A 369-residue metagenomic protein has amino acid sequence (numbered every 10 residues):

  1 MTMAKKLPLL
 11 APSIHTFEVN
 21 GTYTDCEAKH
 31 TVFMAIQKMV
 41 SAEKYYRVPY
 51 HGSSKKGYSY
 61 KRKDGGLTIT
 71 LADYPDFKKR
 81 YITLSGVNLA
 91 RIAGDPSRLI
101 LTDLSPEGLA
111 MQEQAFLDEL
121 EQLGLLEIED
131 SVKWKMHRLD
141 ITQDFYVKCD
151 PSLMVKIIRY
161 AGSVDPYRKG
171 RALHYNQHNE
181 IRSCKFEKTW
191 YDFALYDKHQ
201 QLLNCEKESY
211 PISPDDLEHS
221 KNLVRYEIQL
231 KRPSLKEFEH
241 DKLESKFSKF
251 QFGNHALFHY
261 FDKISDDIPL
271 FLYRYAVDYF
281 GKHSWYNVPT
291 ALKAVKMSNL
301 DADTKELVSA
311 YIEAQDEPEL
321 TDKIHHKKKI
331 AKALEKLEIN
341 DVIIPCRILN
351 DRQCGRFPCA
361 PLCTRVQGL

Functional and structural regions predicted by a protein language model:
M1-P318, I339-L369: Structured, helix-rich domain cores that form ligand/interaction pockets
K323-K332: Helix-turn-helix DNA-binding segment
K332-E335, I339: Residue-level detection of the helix-turn-helix DNA-binding "recognition helix"
